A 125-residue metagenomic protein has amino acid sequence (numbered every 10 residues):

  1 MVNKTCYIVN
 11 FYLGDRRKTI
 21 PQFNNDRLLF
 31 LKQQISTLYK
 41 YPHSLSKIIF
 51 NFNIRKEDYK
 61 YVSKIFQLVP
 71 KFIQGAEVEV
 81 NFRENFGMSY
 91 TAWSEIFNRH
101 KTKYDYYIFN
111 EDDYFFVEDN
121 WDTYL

Functional and structural regions predicted by a protein language model:
M1-M88, W93-Y106: N-terminal anchoring/stem segment of glycosyltransferases
F86-G87, Y114-V117: Acidic, metal-coordinating catalytic cores used for nucleic-acid/nucleotide bond scission and strand-transfer chemistry
Y104-F115: Short beta-strand-to-loop acidic/aromatic patch adjacent to the donor-nucleotide binding site
V117-L125: Conserved donor-nucleotide/metal-binding helix-loop-beta segment in metal-dependent transferases, i.e., the alpha-helix
